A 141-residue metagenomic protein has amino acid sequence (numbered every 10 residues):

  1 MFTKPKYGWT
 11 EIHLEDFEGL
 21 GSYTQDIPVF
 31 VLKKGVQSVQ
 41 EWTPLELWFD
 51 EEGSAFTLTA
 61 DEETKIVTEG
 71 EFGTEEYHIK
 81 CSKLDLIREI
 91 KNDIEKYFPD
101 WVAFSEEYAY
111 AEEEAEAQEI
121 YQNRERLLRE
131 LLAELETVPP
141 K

Functional and structural regions predicted by a protein language model:
M1-Y77: N-terminal low-complexity, intrinsically disordered segments
T57-K141: Long protein-protein interaction modules used by eukaryotic assembly/scaffold proteins
